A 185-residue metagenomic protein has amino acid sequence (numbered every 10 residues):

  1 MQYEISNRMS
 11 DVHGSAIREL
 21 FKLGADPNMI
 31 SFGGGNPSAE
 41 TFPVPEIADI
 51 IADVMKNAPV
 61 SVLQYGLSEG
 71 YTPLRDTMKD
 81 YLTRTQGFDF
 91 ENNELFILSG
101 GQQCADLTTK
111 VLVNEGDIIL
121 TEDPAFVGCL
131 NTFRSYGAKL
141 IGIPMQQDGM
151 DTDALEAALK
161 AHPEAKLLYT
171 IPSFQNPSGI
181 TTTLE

Functional and structural regions predicted by a protein language model:
M1-D11: Conserved PLP-binding active-site segment in aminotransferase class I/II-type PLP enzymes
Q2-E4, V54-N57, G137-K139: Short glycine/proline- and charge-enriched loop/turn segments that cap or connect secondary-structure elements
S10-G100, L107: N-terminal small-domain helix-loop-helix segment of the aminotransferase-like
S61-E185: Conserved core of the PLP fold type I
